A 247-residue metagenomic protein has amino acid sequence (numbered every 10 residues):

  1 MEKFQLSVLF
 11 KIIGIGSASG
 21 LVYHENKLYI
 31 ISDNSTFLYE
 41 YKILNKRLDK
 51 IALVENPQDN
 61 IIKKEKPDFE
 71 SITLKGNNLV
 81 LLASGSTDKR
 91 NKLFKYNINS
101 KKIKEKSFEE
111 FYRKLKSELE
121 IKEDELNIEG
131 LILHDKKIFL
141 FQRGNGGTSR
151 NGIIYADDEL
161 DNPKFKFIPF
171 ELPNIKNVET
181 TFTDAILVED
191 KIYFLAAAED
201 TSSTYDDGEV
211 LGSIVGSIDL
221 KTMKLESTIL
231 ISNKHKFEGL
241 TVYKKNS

Functional and structural regions predicted by a protein language model:
M1-S247: Sequence/structural signature of beta-propeller domains
